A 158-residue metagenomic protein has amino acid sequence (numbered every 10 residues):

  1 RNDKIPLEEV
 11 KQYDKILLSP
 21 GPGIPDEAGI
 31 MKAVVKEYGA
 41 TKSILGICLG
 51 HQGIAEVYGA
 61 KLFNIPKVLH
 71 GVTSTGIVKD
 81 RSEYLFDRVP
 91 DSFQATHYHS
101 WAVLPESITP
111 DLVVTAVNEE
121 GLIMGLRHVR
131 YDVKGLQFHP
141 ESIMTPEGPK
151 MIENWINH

Functional and structural regions predicted by a protein language model:
R1-D3, P25, T75-K79, Y98 (+1 more regions): Short gly/ser/thr-rich secondary-structure transition/capping motifs
K4-Y13, S107: Short amphipathic alpha-helix with an adjacent loop that forms part of the alpha/beta core around
Y13-E83, D87-R88, Q94, I152: Cysteine-nucleophile active-site neighborhood
C48, H99, H139: Histidine-centered divalent metal-coordination motifs
T75, I123-G125, G135: Conserved hydrophobic/aromatic beta-strand scaffold that supports enzyme active sites
S82-R130: Catalytic beta-strand/loop cores that center a nucleophilic Ser/Cys/Thr and support acyl-enzyme chemistry
S92, R130, K134-P146: Phosphate-binding/catalytic loops
I143-H158: Acyltransferase
